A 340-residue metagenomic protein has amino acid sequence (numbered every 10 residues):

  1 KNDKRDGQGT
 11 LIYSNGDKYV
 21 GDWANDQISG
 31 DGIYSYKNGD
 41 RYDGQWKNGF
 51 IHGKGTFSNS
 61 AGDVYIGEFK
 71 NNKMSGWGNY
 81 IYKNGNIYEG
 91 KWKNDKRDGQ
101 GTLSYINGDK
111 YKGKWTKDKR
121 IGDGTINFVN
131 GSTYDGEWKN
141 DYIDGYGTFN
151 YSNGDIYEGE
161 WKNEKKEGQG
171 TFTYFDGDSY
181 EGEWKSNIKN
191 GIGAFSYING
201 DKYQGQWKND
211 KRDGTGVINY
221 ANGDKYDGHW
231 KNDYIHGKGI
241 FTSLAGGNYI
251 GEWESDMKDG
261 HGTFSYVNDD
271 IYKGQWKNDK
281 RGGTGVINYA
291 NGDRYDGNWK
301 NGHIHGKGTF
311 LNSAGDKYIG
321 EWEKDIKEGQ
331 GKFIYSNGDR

Functional and structural regions predicted by a protein language model:
K1-D6, K18-S29, R41-H52, V64-S75 (+12 more regions): Conserved anchor residues at repeat-unit boundaries in beta-strand-based tandem repeats, strongest for the MORN repeat
Y13, I28, Y34, F57-N59 (+12 more regions): Intrinsically disordered, low-complexity segments enriched in Ser/Pro/Gly/Ala and basic residues
A24, D31, F50, N59 (+8 more regions): Functionally constrained cores in energy, signaling, and assembly domains
F50, F69, F128, Y142 (+6 more regions): Aromatic (phenylalanine/tyrosine) cluster motif
